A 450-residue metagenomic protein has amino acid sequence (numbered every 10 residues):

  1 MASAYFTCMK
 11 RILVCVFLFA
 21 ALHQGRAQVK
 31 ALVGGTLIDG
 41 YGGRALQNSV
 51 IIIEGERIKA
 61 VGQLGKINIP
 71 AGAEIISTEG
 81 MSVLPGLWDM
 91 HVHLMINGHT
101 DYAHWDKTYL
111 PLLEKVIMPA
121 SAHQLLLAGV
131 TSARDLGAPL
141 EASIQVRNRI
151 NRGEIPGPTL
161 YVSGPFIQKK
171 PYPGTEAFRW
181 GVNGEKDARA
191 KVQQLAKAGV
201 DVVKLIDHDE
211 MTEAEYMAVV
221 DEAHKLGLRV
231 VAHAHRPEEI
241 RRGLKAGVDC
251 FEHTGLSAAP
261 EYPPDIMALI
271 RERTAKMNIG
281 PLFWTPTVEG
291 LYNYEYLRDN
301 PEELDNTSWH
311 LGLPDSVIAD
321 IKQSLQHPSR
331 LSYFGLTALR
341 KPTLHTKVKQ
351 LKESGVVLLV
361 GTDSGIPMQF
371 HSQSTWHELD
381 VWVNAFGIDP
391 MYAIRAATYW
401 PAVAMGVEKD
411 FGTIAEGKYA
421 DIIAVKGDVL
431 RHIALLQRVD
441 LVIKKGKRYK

Functional and structural regions predicted by a protein language model:
M1-V29: Bacterial Sec-dependent N-terminal signal peptides
L37, G43-L84: Histidine-rich, glycine-flanked metal-binding segment
M81-R149, P173, A214, H235-H253: Metal-associated gating/positioning segment near the N- to mid-region
L94-L113, I167-K186, G255-E261, R330-L336: Acidic/histidine-rich helix-loop elements that form or flank divalent-metal/phosphate-binding sites at the catalytic
M118-E141, P158-P165, A198-H208, R229 (+3 more regions): Divalent metal-dependent hydrolysis catalytic cores, especially in the metallo-beta-lactamase
L205-R340, I366, G387, M405 (+1 more regions): Active-site core of metal-dependent hydrolases
K225, S329-S332, K341-K426: His/Asp/Glu-enriched, well-ordered alpha-helical/loop segment that forms or immediately abuts the divalent-metal
A397-Y399, E416-K450: C-terminal cap of metal-dependent C-N hydrolases
